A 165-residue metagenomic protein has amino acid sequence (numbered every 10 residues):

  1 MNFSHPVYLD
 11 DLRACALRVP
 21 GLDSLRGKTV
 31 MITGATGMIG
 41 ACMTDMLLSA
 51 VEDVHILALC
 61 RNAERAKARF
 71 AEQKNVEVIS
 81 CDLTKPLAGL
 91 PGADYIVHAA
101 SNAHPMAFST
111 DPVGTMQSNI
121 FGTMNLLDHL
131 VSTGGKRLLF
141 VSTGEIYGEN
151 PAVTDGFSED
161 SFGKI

Functional and structural regions predicted by a protein language model:
M1-V30: Non-catalytic terminal and boundary segments that flank Rossmann-like NAD(P)-dependent oxidoreductase
T29-S49: N-terminal Rossmann NAD(P)H-binding glycine-rich loop of SDR-like oxidoreductase domains
E52-A66: Conserved glycine-rich Rossmann-like NAD(P)H-binding loop of the short-chain dehydrogenase/reductase
E64-V76: Short, conserved SAM-binding/catalytic segment of Class I S-adenosyl-L-methionine-dependent methyltransferases
S80-S118: NAD(P)H-binding glycine-rich loop region in Rossmannoid oxidoreductase-like domains and their noncatalytic homologs
H98, M124-I165: Conserved Rossmann-fold NAD(P)-dependent oxidoreductase catalytic core, especially the SDR/UDP-sugar
V113, Q117-M124, K136: Conserved internal alpha-helix in NAD(P)-dependent oxidoreductase domains
